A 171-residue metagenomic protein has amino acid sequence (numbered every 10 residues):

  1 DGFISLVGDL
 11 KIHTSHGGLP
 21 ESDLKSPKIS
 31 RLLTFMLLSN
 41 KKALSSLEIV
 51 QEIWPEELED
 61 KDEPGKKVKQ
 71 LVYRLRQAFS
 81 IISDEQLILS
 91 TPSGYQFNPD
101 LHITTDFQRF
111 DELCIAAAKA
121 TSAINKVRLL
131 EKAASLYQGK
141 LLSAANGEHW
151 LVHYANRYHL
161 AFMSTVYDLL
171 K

Functional and structural regions predicted by a protein language model:
D1-S30, Q86-Y95: Short boundary/linker motifs that mark transitions into or out of structured domains
D1-S5, V68-L101: DNA-binding patch around the recognition helix
D9, L24-T34, E59-I81: DNA-recognition element of transcription regulators
H16-L19, I81-Q86, A116-R128: Short, glycine- and charge-enriched coil/turn segments that flank and shape catalytic ligand pockets
P20-I53, L75: Short amphipathic alpha-helical recognition elements used for nucleic-acid or partner binding across transcription
K28, L32, S45, K67 (+3 more regions): Residue-level detector of well-ordered alpha-helical segments, enriched for hydrophobic/aromatic packing positions
L38, L58-G65, P92-K171: Intrinsically disordered, charged and Pro/Gly-enriched terminal/linker segments that flank large helical-solenoid
